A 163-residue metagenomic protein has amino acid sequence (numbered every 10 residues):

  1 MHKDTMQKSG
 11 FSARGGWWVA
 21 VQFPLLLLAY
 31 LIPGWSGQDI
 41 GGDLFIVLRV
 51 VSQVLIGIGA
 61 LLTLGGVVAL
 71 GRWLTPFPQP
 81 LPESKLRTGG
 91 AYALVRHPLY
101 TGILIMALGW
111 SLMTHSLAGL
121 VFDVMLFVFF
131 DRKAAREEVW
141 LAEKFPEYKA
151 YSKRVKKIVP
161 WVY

Functional and structural regions predicted by a protein language model:
M1-T88, I105-Y163: Membrane-anchoring alpha-helices and their flanking helix-loop junctions
S84-L94, Y100: Solvent-exposed interhelical
P98-M106: Hydrophobic alpha-helical membrane segments
